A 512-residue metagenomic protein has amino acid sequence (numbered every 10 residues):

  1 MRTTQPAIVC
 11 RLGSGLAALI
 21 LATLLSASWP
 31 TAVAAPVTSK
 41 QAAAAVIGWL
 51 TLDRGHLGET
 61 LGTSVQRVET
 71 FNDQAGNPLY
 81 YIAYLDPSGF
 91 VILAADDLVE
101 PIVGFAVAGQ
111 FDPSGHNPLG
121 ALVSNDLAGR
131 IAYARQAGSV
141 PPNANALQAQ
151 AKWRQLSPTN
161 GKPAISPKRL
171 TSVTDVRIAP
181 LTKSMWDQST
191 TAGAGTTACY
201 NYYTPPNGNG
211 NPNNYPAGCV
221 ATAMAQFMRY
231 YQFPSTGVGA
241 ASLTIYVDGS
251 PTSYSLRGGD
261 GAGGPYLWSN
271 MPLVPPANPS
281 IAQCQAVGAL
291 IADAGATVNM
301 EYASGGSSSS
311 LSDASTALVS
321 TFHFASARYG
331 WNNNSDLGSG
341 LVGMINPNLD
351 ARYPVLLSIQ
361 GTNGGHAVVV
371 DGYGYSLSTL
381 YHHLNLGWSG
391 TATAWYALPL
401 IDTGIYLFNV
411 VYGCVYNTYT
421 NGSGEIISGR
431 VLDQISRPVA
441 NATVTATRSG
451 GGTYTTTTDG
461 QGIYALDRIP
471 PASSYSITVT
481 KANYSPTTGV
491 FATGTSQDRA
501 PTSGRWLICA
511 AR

Functional and structural regions predicted by a protein language model:
V37-G62, R67, Q74-G76, V91-I92 (+5 more regions): Cys-His-centered catalytic/binding microenvironment captured across papain-like cysteine peptidases and homologous
T60-T63, R67-P87, T316-N385: Active-site-adjacent substructure of cysteine-protease-like catalytic cores
I102, A106, Q110-D112, H116-S307: Active-site-adjacent structural segments surrounding the nucleophilic cysteine of cysteine proteases and isopeptidases
E425-D433, G462, A511-R512: A short, amphipathic beta-strand motif
A442-T447, I477: Hydrophobic beta-strand segments
R448-A465: Short, acidic Ser/Thr/Gly-rich low-complexity loop/linker segments typical of extracellular and cell-surface proteins
G450, S474-D498, W506: A short, solvent-exposed loop/turn motif at the edges and junctions of modular extracellular/periplasmic domains
A465-S476: Short Pro-Gly-centered beta-turn/loop motif in secreted/extracellular proteins
